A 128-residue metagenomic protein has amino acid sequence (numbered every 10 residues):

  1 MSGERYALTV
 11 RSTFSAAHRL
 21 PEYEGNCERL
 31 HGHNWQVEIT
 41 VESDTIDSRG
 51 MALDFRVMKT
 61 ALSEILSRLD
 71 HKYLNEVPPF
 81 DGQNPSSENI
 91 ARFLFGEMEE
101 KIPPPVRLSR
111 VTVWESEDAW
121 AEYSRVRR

Functional and structural regions predicted by a protein language model:
M1-R128: Charge-rich, low-complexity N-terminal segments
